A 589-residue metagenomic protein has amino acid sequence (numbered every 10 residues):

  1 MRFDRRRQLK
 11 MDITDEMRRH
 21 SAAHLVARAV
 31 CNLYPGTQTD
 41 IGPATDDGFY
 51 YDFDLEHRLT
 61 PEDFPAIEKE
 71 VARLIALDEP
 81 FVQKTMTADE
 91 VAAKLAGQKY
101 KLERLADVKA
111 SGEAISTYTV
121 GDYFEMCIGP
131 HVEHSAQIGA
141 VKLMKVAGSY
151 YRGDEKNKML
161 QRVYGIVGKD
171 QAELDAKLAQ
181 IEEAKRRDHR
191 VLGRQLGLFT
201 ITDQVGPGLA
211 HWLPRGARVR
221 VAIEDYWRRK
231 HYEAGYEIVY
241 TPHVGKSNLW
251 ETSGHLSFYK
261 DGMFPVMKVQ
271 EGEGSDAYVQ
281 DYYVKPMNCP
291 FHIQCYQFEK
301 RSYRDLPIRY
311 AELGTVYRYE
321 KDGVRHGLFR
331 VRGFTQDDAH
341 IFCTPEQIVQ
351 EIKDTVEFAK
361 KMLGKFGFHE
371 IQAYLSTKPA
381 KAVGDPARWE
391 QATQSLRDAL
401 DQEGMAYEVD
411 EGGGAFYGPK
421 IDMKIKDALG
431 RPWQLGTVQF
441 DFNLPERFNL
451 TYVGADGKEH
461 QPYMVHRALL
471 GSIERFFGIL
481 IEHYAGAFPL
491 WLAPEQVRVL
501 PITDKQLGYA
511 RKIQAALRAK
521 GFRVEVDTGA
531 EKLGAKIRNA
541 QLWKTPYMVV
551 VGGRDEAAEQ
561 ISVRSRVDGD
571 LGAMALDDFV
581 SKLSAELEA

Functional and structural regions predicted by a protein language model:
R2-Q38, D46, D52-A589: NTP/phosphate- and nucleic-acid-binding module
I41: Conserved P-loop NTP-binding catalytic core
